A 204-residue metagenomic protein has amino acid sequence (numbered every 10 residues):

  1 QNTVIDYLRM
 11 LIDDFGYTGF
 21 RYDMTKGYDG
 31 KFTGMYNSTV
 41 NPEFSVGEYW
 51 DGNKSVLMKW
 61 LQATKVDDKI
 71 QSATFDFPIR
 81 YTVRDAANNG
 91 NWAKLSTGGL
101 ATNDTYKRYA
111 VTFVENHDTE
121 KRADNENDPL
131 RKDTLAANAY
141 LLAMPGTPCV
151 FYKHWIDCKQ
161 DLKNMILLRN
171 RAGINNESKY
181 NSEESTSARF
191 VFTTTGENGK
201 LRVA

Functional and structural regions predicted by a protein language model:
Q1-N2: Active-site mouth loops of central-metabolism enzymes
D6-A204: Active-site-proximal helices and loops of the catalytic beta/alpha 8
